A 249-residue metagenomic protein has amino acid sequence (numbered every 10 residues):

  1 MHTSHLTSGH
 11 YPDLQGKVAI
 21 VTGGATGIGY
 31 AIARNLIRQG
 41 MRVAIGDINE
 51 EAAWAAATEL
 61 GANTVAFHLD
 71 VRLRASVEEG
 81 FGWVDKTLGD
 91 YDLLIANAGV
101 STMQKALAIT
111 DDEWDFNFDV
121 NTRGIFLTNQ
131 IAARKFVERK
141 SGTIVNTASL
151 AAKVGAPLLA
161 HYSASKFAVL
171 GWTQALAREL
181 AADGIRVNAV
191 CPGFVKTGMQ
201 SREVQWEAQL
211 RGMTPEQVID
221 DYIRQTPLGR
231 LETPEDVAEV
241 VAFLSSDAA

Functional and structural regions predicted by a protein language model:
Y11-V43: Canonical Rossmann dinucleotide-binding motif of NAD(H)/NADP(H)-dependent dehydrogenases/reductases, specifically
K105-A106, T110-F118, Y222: Substrate-binding pocket helix/loop in short-chain dehydrogenase/reductase
L107, V154-A160, A182-D183, G229 (+1 more regions): Active-site loop immediately N-terminal to the catalytic Tyr-X3-Lys motif of short-chain dehydrogenase/reductase
N129, S165, T173: Active-site helix of classical SDR
R134, R178-A182: Alpha-helical segment proximal to the catalytic Tyr-Lys
S149: Residue(s) in the substrate-gating loop at a strand-loop-helix junction that position the organic substrate next
L228-A249: C-terminal substrate-recognition "lid" of short-chain dehydrogenase/reductases
